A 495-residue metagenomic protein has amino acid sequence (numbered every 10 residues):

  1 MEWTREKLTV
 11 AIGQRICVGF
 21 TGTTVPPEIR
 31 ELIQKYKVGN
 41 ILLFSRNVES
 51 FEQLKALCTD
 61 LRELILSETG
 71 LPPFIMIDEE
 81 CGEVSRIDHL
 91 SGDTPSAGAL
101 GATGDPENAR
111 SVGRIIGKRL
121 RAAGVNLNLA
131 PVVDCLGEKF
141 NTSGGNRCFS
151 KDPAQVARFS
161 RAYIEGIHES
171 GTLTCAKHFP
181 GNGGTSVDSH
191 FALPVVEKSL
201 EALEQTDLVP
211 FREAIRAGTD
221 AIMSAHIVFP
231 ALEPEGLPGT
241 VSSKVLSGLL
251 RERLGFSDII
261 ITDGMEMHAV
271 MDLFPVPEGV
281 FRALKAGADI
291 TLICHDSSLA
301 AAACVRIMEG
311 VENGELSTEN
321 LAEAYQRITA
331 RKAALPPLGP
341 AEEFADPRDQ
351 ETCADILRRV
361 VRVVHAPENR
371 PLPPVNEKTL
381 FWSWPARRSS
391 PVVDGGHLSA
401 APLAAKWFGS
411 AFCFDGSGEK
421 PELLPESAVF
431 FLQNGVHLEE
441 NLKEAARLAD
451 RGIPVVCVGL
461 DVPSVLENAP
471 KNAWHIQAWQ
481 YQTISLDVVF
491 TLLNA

Functional and structural regions predicted by a protein language model:
M1-Y36, F274-A495: Preference for extracellular/luminal or secreted protein segments
E6-L8, G19, V25-E28, R46-T69 (+3 more regions): Second-shell residues forming the walls of enzyme active-site clefts
E31-F44, I115-L127: Catalytic domains of carbohydrate-active enzymes, especially glycoside hydrolases
P72-E79, L129, P454-P463: Short beta-strand elements of ligand-binding domains
S91-G104, C148-S150: A charged helix-plus-loop insertion that forms the helical arch/lid used to bind and gate nucleic-acid substrates
G104-V125, D207, E278-K285: Alpha-helical scaffold segments that flank or form the walls of functional sites
V133-S143: Short, conserved phosphate-binding/catalytic loop or strand-edge motifs used in phosphoryl-/nucleotidyl-transfer
